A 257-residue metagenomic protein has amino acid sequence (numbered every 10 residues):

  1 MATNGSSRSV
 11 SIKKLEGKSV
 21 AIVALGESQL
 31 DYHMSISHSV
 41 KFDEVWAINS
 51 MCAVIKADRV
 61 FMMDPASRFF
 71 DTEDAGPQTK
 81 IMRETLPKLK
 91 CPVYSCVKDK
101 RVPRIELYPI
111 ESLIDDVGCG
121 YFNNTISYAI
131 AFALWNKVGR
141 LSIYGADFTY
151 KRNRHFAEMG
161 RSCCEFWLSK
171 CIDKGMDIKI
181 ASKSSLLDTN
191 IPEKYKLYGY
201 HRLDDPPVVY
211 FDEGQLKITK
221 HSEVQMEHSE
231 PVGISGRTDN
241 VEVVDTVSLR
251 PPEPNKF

Functional and structural regions predicted by a protein language model:
A2-F257: Metal-ion/cofactor- or nucleotide/acyl-coenzyme-handling active-site neighborhoods
